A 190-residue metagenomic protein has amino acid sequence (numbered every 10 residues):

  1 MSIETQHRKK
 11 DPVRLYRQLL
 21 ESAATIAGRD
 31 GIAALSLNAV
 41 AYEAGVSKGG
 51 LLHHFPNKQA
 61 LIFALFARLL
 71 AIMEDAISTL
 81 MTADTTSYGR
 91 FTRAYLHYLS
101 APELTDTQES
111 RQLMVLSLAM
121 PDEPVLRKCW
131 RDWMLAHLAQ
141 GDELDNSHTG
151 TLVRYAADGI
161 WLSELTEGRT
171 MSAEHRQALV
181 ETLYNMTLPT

Functional and structural regions predicted by a protein language model:
M1-R14: N-terminal intrinsically disordered/low-complexity leader segments
Q18, I26-A60, A64: Helix-turn-helix
E21, T85-L104, T151, R176-L188: Amphipathic alpha-helical segments that line or abut small-molecule/effector binding pockets and mediate allosteric
A64, A71-Q112: Hydrophobic alpha-helical connector segments
Y95-L99, Q112-S117, V153-I160: Short alpha-helical scaffolding segments that buttress acidic/His motifs in well-ordered protein cores
D106-T107, P124-T190: Hydrophobic/aromatic-rich alpha-helical bundle segments in the mid-to-C-terminal region
